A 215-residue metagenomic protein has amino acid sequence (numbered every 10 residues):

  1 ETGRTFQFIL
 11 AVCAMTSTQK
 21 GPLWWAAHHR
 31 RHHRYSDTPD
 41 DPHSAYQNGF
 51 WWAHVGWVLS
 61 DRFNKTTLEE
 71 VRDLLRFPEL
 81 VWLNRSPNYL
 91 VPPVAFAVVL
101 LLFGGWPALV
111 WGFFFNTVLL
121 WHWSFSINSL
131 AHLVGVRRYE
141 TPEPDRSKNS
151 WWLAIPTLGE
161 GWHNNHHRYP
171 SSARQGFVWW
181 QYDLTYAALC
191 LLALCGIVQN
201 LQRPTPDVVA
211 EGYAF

Functional and structural regions predicted by a protein language model:
E1-S126, L130, S172-F215: Non-catalytic, topology-defining segments of multipass membrane proteins
L74-L80, R137-W162, R168-Y169: Active-site-proximal inter-transmembrane loops
N116, N128, N149, N164-N165: Asparagine-centered polar/low-complexity signal
S129-Y139: A cytosolic-side transmembrane-helix exit/cap motif
V134, G159-E160, H166-H167, A173 (+1 more regions): Short leucine-rich amphipathic alpha-helical surface patches
